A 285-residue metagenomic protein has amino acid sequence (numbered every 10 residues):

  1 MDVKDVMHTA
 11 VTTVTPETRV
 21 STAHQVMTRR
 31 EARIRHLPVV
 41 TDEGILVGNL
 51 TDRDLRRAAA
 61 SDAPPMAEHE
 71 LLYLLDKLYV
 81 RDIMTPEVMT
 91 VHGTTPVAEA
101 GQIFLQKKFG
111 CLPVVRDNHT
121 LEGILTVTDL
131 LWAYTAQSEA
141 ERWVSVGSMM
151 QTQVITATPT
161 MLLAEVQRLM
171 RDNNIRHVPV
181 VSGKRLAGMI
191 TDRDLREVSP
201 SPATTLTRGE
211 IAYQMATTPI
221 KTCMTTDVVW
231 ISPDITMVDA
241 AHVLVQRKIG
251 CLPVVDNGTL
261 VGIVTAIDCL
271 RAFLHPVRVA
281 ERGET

Functional and structural regions predicted by a protein language model:
M1-A10, D52-V88, G101, L105 (+6 more regions): Tandem CBS (Bateman) regulatory domains
D5, I34-H36, D82, C111 (+4 more regions): Residues at the N-termini of beta-strands
V14-I34, V40, T90-K108, V115-R116 (+6 more regions): The conserved cystathionine-beta-synthase
M27, L37-D54, F104, L112-T128 (+4 more regions): A glycine-centered beta-loop-beta connector
